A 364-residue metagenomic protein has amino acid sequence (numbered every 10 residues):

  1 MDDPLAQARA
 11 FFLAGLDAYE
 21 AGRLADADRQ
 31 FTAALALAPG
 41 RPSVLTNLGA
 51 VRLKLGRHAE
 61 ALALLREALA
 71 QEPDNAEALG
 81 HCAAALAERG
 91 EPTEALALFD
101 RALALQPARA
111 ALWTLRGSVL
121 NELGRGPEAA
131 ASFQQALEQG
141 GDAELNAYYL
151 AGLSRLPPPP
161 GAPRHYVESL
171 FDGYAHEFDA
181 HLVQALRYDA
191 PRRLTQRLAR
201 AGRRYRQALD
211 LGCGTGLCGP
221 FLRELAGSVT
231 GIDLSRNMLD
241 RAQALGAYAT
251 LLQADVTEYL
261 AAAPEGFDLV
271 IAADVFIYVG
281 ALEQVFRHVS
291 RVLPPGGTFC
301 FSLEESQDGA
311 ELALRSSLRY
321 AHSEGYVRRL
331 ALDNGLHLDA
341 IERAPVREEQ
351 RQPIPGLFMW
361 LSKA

Functional and structural regions predicted by a protein language model:
A8-R9, P42-S43, A76-E77, A110-A111 (+1 more regions): Helix-start (N-cap) detector for alpha-helical repeat units in TPR-like alpha-solenoids, especially tetratricopeptide
L209, G214-Y259: Class I SAM-dependent methyltransferase SAM/SAH-binding core
I271: A conserved beta-strand element that flanks and buttresses the S-adenosyl-L-methionine
E283-P295: A short glycine-rich, Lys/Arg-flanked "PGG" loop and its adjoining helix->strand segment in the class I
G296-E304: Conserved beta-strand signature within the Rossmann-like core of class I S-adenosyl-L-methionine
